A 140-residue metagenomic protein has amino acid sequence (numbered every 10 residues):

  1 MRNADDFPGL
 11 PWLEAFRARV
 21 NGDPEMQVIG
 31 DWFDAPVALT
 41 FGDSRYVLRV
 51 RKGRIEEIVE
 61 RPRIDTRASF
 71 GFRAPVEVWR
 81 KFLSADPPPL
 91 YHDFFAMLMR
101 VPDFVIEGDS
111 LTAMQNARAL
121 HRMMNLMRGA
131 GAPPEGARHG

Functional and structural regions predicted by a protein language model:
M1-G140: Feature captures hydrophobic
